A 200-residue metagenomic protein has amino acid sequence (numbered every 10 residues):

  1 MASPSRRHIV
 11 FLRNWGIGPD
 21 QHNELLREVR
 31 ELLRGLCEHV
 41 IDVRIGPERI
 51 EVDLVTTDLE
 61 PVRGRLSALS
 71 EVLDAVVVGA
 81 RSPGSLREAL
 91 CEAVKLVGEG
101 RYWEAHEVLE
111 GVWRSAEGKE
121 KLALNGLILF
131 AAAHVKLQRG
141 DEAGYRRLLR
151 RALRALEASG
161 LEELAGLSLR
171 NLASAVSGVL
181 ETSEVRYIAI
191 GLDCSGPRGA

Functional and structural regions predicted by a protein language model:
M1-W103, V112-S115, S159-A200: N-terminal alpha-helical interaction modules that lie
S82-P83, K119-A123: Inter-repeat boundary and helix-capping residues of tandem alpha-helical solenoids
L86-R87, L124-L127: Start-of-helix signal in alpha-solenoid helical-repeat scaffolds, especially tetratricopeptide repeats
D141-G160: TPR/TPR-like (Sel1-like) alpha-helical repeat modules
